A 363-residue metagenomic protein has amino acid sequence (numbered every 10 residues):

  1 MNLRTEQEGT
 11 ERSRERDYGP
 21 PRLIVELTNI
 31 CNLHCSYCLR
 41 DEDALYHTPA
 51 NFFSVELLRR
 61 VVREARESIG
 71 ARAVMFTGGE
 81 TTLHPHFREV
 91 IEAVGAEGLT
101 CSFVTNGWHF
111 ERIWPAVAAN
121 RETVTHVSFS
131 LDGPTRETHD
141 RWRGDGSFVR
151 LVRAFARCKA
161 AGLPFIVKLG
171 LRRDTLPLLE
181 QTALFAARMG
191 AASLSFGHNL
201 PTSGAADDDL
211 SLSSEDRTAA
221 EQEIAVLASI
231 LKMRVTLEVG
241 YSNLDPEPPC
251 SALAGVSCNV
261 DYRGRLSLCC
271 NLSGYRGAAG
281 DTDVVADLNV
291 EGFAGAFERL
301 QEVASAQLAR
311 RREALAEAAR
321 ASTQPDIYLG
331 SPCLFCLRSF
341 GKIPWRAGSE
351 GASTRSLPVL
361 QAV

Functional and structural regions predicted by a protein language model:
M1-A116, N120-T125, I343, A347 (+2 more regions): Conserved alpha-helical substructure of the radical SAM core
N2-R14, Y18-G19, S273-V363: Flexible mid-to-C-terminal extensions adjoining Fe-S/redox cofactors in radical SAM and related proteins
R4, E97, N120-H126, S130-S267 (+1 more regions): Radical SAM enzyme [4Fe-4S]-AdoMet core and its adjacent flexible, acidic and glycine-rich loops/tails across
V25, N29-N32, L244, D326-G330: Processing junctions and N-termini across compartments
C31, C35-C38, C250, C269-C270 (+1 more regions): Short cysteine clusters
D41, W142, L253, C336-S339: Small disulfide-bonded, cysteine-rich extracellular recognition modules and tandem repeats
E42, G78, L131, H198 (+1 more regions): Residues that line or immediately flank small-molecule/substrate-binding pockets and catalytic motifs
A44, L83, V90, F110 (+5 more regions): Flexible, glycine-rich phosphate/dinucleotide-binding loops and adjacent beta-alpha linkers at cofactor/substrate
